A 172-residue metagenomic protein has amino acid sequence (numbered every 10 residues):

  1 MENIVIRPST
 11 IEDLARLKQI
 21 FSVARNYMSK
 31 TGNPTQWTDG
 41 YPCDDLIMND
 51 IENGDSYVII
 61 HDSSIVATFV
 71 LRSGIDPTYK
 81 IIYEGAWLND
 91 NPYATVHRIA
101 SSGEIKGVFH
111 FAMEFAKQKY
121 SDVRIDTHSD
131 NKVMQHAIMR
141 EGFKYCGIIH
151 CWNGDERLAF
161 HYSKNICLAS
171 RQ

Functional and structural regions predicted by a protein language model:
I4, S64-T68, A94: Glycine-rich phosphate/pyrophosphate-binding loop shared by adenosine-nucleotide-utilizing enzymes
I4-Q19: A short beta-loop-alpha structural element at the N-terminal edge of CoA-dependent acyl/N-acetyltransferase catalytic
R25-D45: Conserved GNAT-fold acetyl-CoA-binding loop/helix
N53-F69: Conserved beta-hairpin
V70-E104: Conserved acyl-donor/pantetheine-binding loop and adjacent beta-alpha core of acyl/acetyltransferases and related
S101-Q118, H136-R140: Conserved acetyl-CoA-binding loop-helix of GNAT-fold acetyltransferases
K119-D130: Conserved GNAT acetyl-CoA-binding A-motif
D126, K144-L158: Conserved catalytic-core motifs of GNAT/GCN5-like acyltransferases
